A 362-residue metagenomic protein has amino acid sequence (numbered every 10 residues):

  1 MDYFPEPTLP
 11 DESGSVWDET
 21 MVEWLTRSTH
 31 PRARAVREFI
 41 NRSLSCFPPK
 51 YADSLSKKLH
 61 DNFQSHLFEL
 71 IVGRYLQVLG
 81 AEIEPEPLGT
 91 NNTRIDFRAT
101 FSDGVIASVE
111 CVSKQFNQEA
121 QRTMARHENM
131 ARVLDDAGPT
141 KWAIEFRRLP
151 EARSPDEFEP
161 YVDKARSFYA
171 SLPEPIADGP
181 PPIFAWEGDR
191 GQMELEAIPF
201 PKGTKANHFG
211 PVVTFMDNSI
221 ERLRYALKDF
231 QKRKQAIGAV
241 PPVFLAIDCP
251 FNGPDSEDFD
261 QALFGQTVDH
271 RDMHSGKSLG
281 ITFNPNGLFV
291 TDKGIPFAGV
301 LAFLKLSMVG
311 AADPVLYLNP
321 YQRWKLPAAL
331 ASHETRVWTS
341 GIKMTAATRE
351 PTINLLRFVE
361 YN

Functional and structural regions predicted by a protein language model:
M1-D11, T29, A120, G253 (+2 more regions): An acidic, charge-biased composition feature
M1-H66, E119-Y161: Interdomain/boundary linker segments immediately adjacent to catalytic/signaling cores
S28, K114-F297: Metal-dependent nuclease catalytic core centered on acidic motifs
R42-P48, S102, A107, S340-A347 (+1 more regions): Histidine/cysteine-enriched polar flanking segments
S56-K57, G73-G80, V240: Nucleic acid-processing catalytic cores of prokaryotic defense/repair systems
Q64-G73, V78, A107: Elongated alpha-helical scaffolds
L76, E86, N91-C111: Short acidic loop-to-beta-strand element that houses the catalytic metal-binding Asp/Glu of nuclease active sites
G287-N362: Charge-dense, extended regions
